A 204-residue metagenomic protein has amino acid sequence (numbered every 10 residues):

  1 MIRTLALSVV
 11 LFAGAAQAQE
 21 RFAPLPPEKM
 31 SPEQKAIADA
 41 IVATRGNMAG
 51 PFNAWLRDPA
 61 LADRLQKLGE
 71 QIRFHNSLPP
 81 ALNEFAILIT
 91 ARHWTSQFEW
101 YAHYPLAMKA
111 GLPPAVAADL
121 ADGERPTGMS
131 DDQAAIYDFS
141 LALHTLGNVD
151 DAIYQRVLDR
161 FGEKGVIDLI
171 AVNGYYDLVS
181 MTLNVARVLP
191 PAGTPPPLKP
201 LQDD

Functional and structural regions predicted by a protein language model:
M1-S8: Sec-dependent signal peptide recognition, specifically the positively charged N-region followed immediately by
A13-A15: N-terminal signal peptide c-region/cleavage motif recognized by signal peptidases
Q17-D204: Hydrophobic alpha-helical segments
